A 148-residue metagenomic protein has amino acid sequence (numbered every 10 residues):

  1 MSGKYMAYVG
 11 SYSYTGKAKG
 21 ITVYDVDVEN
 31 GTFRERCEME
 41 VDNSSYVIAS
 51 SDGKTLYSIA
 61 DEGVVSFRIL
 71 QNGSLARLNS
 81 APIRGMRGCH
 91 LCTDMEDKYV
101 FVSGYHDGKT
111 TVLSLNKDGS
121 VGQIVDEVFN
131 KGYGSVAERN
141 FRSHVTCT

Functional and structural regions predicted by a protein language model:
M1-A18, V23-D25: An edge-strand/N-cap motif at the start of beta-rich repeat modules
S2-G3, A49-G53, T93-D97: Residue-level detector of Asp-centered blade-edge/turn motifs that repeat once per structural unit in beta-propeller
Y5, K19-T22, E62-V64, L75-A76 (+2 more regions): Repetitive beta-architecture junctions, highlighting loop-to-beta-strand starts across blade-like repeats
Y12, I21-D27, A60, V64-L70 (+1 more regions): A structural feature that tracks compact, well-ordered secondary-structure segments with a strong bias toward
Y14-K19, I59-E62, S103-G108, F141: Short, solvent-exposed loop/turn segments at conserved positions within beta-propeller repeat blades
C37-S45: Conserved blade-ending motifs and adjacent loop-strand segments that build the rim/top face of beta-propeller domains
L75-C147: Asp-box/WD-like beta-propeller blade repeats and closely related beta-sheet repeat scaffolds
